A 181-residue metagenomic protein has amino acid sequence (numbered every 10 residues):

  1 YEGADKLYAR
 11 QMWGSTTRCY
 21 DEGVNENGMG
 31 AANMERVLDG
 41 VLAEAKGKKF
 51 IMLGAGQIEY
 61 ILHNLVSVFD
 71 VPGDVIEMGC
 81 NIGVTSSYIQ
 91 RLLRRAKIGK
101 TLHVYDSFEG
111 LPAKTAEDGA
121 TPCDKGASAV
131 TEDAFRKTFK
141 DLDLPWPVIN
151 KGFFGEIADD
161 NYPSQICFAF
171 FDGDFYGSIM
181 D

Functional and structural regions predicted by a protein language model:
Y1-V24: N-terminal auxiliary segments of SAM/dcSAM-dependent transferases
R18, G23, G30-A55, L62 (+1 more regions): S-adenosylmethionine/decaboxylated-SAM
